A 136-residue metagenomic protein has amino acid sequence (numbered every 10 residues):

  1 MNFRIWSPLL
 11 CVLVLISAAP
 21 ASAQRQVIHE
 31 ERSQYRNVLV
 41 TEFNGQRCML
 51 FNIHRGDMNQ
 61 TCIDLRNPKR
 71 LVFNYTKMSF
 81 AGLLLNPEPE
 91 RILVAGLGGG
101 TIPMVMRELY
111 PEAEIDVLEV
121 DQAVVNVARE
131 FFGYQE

Functional and structural regions predicted by a protein language model:
M1, A19-S22: Intrinsic disorder/low-complexity segments
M1-P8: Bacterial N-terminal signal peptides that target proteins for export
P8-S17: Bacterial N-terminal signal peptides
L15, R32, T41, N86 (+1 more regions): A generic structural signal for short, solvent-exposed coil/turn residues that cap or connect secondary-structure
A21-M49: N-terminal auxiliary segments of SAM/dcSAM-dependent transferases
R25, R70-E136: The AdoMet/dcAdoMet-binding core of the Class I SAM-like
R36-L39, R47, F51, K69 (+1 more regions): N-terminal, helix-rich and Lys/Arg-enriched segments in bacterial and organellar proteins
N44-N74: N-terminal, post-signal-peptide region of Sec/Tat-exported proteins
